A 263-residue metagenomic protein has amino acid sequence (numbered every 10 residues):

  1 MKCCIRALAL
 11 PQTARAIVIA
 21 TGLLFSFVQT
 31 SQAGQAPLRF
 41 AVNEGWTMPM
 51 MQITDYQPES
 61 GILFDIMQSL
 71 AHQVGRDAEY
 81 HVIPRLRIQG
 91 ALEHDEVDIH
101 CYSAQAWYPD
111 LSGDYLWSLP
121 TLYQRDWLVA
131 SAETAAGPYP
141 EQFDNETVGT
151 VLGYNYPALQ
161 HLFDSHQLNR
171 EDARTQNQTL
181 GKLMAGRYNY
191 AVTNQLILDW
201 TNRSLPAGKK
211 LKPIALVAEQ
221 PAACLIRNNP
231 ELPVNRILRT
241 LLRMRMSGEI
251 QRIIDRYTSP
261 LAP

Functional and structural regions predicted by a protein language model:
R15-S26: Bacterial N-terminal signal peptides
G34-L111, T150, D172-A173, I237 (+1 more regions): Extracytoplasmic small-molecule ligand-binding "clamshell" domains of the periplasmic binding protein/Venus flytrap
E44-W46, L122-W127, R203-L242, L261-P263: Periplasmic-binding protein-like
G45, Q57-S69, S131-S165, G181 (+1 more regions): Bilobed "Venus flytrap"/periplasmic-binding protein-like clamshell domains and structurally analogous long
F64-Q73, E133-G137, E141-T147, G153-Y154 (+1 more regions): Extended ligand-binding regions for polar small-molecule ligands
M67-V74, W117-L119, P140-D144, L152-R174 (+2 more regions): Ligand-binding cleft/hinge of the Venus flytrap
Y80-F143, L152, Y156, I214-L216: Acidic, polar ligand-binding/catalytic clefts
H81, L86-D98, N177-I197, S204: Short helices/loops that flank or line small-molecule/ion binding pockets
